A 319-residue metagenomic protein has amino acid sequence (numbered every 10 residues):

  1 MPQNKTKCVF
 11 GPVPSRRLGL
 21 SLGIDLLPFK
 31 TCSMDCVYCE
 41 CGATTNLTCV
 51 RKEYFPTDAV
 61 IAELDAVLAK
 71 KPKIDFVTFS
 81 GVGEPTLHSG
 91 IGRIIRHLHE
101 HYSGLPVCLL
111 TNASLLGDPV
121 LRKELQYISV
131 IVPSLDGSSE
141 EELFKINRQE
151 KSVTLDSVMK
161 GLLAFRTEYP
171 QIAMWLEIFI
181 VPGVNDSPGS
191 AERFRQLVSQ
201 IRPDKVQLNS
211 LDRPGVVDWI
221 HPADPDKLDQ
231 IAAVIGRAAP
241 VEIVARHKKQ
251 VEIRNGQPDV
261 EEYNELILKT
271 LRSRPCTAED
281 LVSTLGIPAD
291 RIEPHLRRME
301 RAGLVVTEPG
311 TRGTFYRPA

Functional and structural regions predicted by a protein language model:
P2-R17, A62, A69, Q171 (+1 more regions): Auxiliary Fe-S-binding modules of radical SAM enzymes
R16-D58: Canonical Radical SAM [4Fe-4S] cluster-binding loop centered on the CxxxCxxC motif and its immediate flanking residues
F29, N46, E84-P85, G183-V184: Short strand->helix junction
C36-C39, L98, L109, M299: Hydrophobic packing within well-folded, soluble alpha/beta domains
E40-T44, K73-F76, S138-E142, A173-W175: Short, basic/glycine-rich phosphate-binding loops at helix/coil junctions that contact nucleotide phosphates
A43-F79, G90-R93: Conserved alpha-helical substructure of the radical SAM core
T78-E84, N112: Glycine-rich beta-strand-to-loop/alpha-helix junction loops that act as flexible
L87-Q230: Conserved AdoMet/S-adenosylmethionine-binding subsite of the radical SAM
